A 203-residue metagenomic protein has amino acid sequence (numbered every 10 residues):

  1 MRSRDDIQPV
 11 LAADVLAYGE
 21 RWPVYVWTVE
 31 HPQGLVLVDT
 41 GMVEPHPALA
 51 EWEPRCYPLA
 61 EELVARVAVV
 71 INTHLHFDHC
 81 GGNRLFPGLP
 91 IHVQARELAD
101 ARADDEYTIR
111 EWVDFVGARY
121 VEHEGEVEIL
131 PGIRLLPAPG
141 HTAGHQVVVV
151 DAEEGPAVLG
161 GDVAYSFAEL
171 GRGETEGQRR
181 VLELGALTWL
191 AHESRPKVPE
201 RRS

Functional and structural regions predicted by a protein language model:
M1-R55, L182-L184, E200-S203: Zn-dependent metallo-beta-lactamase
D14-V15, G34, M42-P45, F77-D78 (+3 more regions): Short, solvent-exposed loop/turn segments at secondary-structure junctions
R21-P23, V121-H123, T142-G144: Residues that act as N-cap/strand-start positions at coil-to-secondary-structure junctions
G34-V36, V69, G155-L159: Structural motif
M42-L49, E126-V127, R134-P137, A143-S203: Metallo-beta-lactamase
Y57-R66, L85, P90-P137, E176-A186: Metallo-beta-lactamase
V67-D78: Metallo-beta-lactamase
G81-P87, P199-R202: Metal-dependent catalytic neighborhoods of phosphoester/phosphodiester hydrolases
